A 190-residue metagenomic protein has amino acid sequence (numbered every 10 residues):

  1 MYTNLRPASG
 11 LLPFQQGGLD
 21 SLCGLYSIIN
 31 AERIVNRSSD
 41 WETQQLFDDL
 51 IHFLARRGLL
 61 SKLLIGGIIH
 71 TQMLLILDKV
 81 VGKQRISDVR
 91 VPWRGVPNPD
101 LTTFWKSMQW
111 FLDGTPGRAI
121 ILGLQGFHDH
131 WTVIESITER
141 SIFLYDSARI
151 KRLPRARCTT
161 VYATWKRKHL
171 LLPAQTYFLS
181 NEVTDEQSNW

Functional and structural regions predicted by a protein language model:
M1, L25, L144, V161-T164 (+1 more regions): Intrinsically disordered, low-complexity N-terminal regions enriched in serine/proline/glycine with scattered basic
M1-S61: Active-site nucleophile-adjacent alpha helix/oxyanion-hole segment immediately C-terminal to the catalytic cysteine
A8, D20, S87, Q125 (+3 more regions): Generic detection of intrinsically disordered/low-complexity segments and helix-coil linkers/edges
Q15-Q16, Q44-Q45, Q72, Q84 (+4 more regions): Residue-identity detector for glutamine
L22, A31, N36, I142-Y145 (+3 more regions): Residues in flexible loops and secondary-structure boundaries
I29, R118, S136, Q187-S188: Generic hydrophobic/packing signal
A55-K166: Conserved active-site-adjacent core of cysteine acyl-enzyme catalytic domains
K168-W190: Low-complexity, Gly/Ser/Thr/Pro-rich intrinsically disordered linker/tail segments
